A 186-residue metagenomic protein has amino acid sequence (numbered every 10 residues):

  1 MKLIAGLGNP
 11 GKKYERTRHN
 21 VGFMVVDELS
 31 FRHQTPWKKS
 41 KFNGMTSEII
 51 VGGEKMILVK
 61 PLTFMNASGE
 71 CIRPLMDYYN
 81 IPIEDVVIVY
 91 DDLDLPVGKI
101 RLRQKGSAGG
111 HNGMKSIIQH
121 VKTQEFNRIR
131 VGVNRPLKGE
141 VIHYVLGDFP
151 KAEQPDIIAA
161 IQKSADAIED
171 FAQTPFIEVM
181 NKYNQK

Functional and structural regions predicted by a protein language model:
K2-Q104, K115-I129, L137-E140, G147 (+1 more regions): Nucleotide and nucleotide-moiety/phosphate-recognizing core
S107: Short glycine/threonine-rich catalytic loop with a Thr-x-Gly-x-Asp
G110-G113: Hydrophobic alpha-helical segments within soluble ligand-binding/sensing domains
V133: Gly/charged, well-structured mid-domain segments that form the phosphate/adenylate-handling core of ATP-dependent
